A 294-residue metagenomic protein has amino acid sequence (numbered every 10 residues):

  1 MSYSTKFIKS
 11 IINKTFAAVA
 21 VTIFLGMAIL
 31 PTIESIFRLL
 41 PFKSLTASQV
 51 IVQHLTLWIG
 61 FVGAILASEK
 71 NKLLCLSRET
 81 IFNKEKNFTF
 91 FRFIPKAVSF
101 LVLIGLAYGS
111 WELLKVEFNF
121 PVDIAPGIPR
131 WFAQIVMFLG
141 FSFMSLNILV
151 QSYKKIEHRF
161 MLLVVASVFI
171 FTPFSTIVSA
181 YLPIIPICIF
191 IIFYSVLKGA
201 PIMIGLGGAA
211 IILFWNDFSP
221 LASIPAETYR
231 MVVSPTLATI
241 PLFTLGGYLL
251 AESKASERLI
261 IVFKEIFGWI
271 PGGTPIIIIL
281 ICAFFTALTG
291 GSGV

Functional and structural regions predicted by a protein language model:
M1-Y181: Alpha-helical transmembrane segments and membrane-interface helix-loop junctions in multi-pass membrane proteins
S4-I8, I12, L76, N87-F90 (+6 more regions): Alpha-helical membrane-protein architecture signal
A28, I51, F93, I135 (+4 more regions): Residue-level signature of the transmembrane alpha-helical core of multi-pass small-molecule transporters
P31, W58, L103-L106, S110 (+7 more regions): Small-residue faces within membrane-embedded alpha-helices
L45-V52, K86-N87, P129-F132, A180-I185 (+3 more regions): Membrane-interfacial loop-to-helix junctions in multi-pass transporters
W58-F61, L163-V164, L182-S219, A238-L245: Hydrophobic mid-bilayer segments of alpha-helices in multi-pass membrane transport proteins, especially secondary
L66-K70, L146-Y153, V196-K198, W215-F218 (+1 more regions): Structural signal for the C-terminal ends of transmembrane alpha-helices and the immediately following loop
F218-V294: Membrane-embedded alpha-helical segments and adjacent helix-loop junctions characteristic of multi-pass solute
